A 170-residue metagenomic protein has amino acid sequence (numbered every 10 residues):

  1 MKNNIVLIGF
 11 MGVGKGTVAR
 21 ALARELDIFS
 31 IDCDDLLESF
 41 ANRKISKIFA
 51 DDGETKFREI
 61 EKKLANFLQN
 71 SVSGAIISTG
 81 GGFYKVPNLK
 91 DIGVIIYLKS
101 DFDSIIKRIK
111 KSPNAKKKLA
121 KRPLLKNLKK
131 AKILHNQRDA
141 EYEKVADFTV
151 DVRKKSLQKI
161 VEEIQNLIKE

Functional and structural regions predicted by a protein language model:
K2, E25, K107, Q137-E170: NTP-dependent small-molecule kinase module
L7: Hydrophobic anchor at the beta1->P-loop junction of P-loop NTPases
F10: P-loop (Walker A) phosphate-binding loop of NTP-binding proteins
G16: Walker A/P-loop
D32-K90, D103: ATP-dependent small-molecule kinase phosphotransfer cores that center on conserved nucleotide phosphate-binding segments
V72, I92-G93, V145-A146: Short, well-ordered alpha-helix to beta-strand connector turns
V94-D139: A glycine- and Lys/Arg-enriched "phosphate-lid" helix/loop adjacent to the NTP-binding pocket of small-molecule kinases
